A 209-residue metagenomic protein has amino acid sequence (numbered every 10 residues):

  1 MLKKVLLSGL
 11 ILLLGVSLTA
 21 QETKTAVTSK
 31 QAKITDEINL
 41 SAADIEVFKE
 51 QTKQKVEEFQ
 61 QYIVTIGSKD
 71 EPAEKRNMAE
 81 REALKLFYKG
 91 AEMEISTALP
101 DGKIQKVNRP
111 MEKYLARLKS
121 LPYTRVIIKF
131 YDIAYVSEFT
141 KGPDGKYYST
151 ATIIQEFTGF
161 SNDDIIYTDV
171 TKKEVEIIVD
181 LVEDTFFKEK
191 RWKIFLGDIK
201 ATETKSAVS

Functional and structural regions predicted by a protein language model:
M1-A26: Bacterial Sec-dependent N-terminal signal peptides
T23-R81: Short, low-complexity N-terminal intrinsically disordered segments enriched in polar/charged residues
K24-Q31, Y114-T124, K141: Short N-terminal helix-initiation segments at or just after the protein's N-terminus
F59, I63, L118, I177-L181: Hydrophobic, Leu/Ile/Phe/Ala-enriched alpha-helical segments that form helix-helix packing faces
T65-R81, K85, I128-I133, E189-F195: Short glycine-rich, low-complexity/disordered patches
R76-I127: Short solvent-exposed beta->alpha transition segments
D132-S209: Exposed beta-sheet edge and beta->alpha loop/turn motif
